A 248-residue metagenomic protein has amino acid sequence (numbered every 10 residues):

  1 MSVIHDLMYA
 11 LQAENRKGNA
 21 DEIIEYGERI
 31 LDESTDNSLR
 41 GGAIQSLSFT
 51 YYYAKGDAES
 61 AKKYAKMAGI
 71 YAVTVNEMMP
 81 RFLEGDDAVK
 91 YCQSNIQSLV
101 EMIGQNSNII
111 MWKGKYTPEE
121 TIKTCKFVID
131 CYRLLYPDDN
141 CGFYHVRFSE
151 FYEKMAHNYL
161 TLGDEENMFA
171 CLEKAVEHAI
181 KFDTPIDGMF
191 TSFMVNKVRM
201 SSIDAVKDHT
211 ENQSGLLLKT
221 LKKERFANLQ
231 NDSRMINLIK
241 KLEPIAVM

Functional and structural regions predicted by a protein language model:
M1, A20-I23, S60-A61, A88-C92 (+4 more regions): Solenoid-repeat scaffolds in large eukaryotic assemblies
M1-M8, S34-Q45, E59, M67-E77 (+3 more regions): Generic helix N-cap/helix-start motif at coil->alpha-helix transitions
D6, A13-E14, Y26, Y64 (+3 more regions): Amphipathic coiled-coil alpha-helices
Y9-Q12, F49, H157, D164: Residue-level recognition of tetratricopeptide repeat
A10, I23, I30, S34-N37 (+10 more regions): Alpha-helical solenoid scaffolds that mediate protein-protein interactions, centered on TPR/SEL1-like repeats but also
A13-R16, Y53, H178-K181, P185: Alpha-solenoid helical repeat scaffolds
E14-R29, F49-M67, V73-V89, K115-L134: Helix-turn-helix repeat elements of alpha-solenoid scaffolds
M102-Y116, E120-D232, I236, K241-M248: Alpha-helical protein-protein interaction modules
